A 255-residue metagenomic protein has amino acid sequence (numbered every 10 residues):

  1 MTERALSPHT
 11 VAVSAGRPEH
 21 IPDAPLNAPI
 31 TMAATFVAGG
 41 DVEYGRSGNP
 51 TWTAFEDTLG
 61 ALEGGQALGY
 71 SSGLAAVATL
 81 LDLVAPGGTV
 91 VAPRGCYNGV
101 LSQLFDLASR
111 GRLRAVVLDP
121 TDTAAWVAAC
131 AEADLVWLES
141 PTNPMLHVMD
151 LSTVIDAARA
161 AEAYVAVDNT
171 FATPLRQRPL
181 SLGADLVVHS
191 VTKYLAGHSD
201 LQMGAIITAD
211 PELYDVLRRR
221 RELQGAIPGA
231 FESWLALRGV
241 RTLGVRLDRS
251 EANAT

Functional and structural regions predicted by a protein language model:
T2-R4, A67-T255: Conserved PLP-enzyme active-site core in the AAT-like
T2-T31: Short conserved active-site loop signatures built around small residues
P8, G16, N27, G39-V42 (+3 more regions): Residue-level signal for pocket-adjacent positions within structured domains
V13, Y44, L195: Short clusters of hydrophobic/aromatic residues that line enzyme substrate/ligand-binding pockets
A15, A34, I206-T208: Hydrophobic side chains in beta-strands
R17-E19, A34-A38, F171, K193 (+1 more regions): Glycine-rich beta-alpha junction loops
P29-L83, G99-A108: Conserved N-terminal alpha-helix of the aminotransferase class I/II PLP-enzyme fold
